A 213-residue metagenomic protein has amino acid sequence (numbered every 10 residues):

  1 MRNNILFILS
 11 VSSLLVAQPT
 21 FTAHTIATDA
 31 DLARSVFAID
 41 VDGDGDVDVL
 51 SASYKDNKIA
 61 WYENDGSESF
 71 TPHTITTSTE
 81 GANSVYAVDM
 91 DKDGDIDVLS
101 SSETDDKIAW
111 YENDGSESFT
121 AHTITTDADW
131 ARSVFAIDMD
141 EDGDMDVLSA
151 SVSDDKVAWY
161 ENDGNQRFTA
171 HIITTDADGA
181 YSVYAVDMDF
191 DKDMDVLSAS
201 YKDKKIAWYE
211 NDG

Functional and structural regions predicted by a protein language model:
N4-L14: Sec-dependent N-terminal signal peptides
A17-D31, E63-E80, E112-D129, E161-D178 (+1 more regions): Blade-edge motifs of beta-propeller repeat domains
R34-V41, T74, N83-K92, T123 (+3 more regions): Beta-propeller blade termini
G43-A52, K92-S101, E141-A150, F190-A199: Acidic/hydrophobic-patterned starts of short beta strands in beta-sheet-rich repeat architectures
K55-N57, T104-D106, S153-D155, K202-K204: Short glycine/acidic-enriched loop and turn motifs that connect beta-strands
S198-G213: Low-complexity/repetitive intrinsically disordered segments
